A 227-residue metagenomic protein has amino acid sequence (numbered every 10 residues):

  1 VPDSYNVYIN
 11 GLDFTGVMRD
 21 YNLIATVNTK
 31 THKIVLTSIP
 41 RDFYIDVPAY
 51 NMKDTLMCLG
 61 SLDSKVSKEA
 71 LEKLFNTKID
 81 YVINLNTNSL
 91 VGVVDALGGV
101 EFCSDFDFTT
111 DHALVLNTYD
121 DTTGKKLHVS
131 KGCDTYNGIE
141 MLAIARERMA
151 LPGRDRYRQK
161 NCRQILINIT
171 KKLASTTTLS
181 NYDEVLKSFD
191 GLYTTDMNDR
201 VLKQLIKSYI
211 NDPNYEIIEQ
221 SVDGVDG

Functional and structural regions predicted by a protein language model:
V1-G227: Non-catalytic, solvent-exposed segments at the cell envelope interface
